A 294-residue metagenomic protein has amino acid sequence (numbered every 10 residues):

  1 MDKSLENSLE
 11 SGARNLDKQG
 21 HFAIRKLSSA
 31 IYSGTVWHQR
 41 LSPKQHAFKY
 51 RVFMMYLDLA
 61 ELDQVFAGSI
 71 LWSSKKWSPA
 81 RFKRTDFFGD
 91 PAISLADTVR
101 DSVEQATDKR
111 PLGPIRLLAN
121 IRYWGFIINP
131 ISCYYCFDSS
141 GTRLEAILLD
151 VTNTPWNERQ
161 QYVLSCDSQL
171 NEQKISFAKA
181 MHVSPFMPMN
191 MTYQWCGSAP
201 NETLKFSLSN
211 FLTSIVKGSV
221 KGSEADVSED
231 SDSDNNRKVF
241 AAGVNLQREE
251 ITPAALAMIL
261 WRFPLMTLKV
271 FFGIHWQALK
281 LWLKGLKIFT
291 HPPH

Functional and structural regions predicted by a protein language model:
D2-H294: Mature, function-bearing regions of proteins
